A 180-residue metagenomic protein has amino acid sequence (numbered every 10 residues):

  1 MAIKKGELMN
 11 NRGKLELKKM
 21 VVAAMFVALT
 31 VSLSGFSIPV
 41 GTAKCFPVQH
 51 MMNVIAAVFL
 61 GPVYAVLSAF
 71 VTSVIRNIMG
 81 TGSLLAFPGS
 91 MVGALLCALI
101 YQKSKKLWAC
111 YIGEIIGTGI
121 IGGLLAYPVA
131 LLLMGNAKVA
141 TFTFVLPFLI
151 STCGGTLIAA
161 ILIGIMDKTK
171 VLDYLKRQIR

Functional and structural regions predicted by a protein language model:
M1-R180: Loop-helix junctions at membrane interfaces
